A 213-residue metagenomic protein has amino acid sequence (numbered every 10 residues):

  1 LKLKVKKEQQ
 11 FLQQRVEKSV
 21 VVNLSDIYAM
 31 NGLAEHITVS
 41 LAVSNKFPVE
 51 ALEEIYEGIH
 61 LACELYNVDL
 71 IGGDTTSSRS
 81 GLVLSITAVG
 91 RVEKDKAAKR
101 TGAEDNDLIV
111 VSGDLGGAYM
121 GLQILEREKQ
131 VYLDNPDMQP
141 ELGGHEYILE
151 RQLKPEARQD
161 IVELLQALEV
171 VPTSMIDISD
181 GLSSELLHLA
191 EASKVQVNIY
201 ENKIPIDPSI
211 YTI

Functional and structural regions predicted by a protein language model:
L1-I213: Helix-biased detector of long, well-ordered alpha-helical tracts
